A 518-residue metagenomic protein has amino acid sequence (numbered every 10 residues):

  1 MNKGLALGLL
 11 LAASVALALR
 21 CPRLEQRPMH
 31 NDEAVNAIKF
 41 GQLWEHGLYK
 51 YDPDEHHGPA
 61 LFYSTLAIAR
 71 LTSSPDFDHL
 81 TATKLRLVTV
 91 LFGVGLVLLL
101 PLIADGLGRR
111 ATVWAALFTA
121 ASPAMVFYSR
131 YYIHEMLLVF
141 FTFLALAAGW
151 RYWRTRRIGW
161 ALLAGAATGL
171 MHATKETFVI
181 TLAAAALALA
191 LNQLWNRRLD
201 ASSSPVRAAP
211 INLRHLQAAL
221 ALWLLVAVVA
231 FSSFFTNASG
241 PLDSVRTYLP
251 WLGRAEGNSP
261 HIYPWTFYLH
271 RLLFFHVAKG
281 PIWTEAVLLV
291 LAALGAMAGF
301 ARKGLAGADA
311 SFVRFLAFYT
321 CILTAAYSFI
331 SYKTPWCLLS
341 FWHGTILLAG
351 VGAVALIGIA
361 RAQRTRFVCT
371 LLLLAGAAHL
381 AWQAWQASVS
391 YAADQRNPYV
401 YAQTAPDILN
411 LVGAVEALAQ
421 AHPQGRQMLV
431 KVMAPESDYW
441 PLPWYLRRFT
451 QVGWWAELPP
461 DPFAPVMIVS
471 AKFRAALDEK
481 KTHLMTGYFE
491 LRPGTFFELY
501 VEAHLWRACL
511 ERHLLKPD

Functional and structural regions predicted by a protein language model:
M1-Q363, W382-W385: Membrane-integral, polyisoprenol-dependent glycosyltransferases of the GT-C/oligosaccharyltransferase superfamily
Y63, P441, A476: Phosphate- and divalent-cation-binding pockets in alpha/beta enzyme and binding domains that engage nucleotide-derived
M125, T324, D438, L458 (+1 more regions): Solvent-exposed loop/turn segments at secondary-structure junctions within structured extracellular/periplasmic domains
C369-W444, F497, V501-D518: Membrane-proximal, lumen/periplasm-facing interface regions of secretory-pathway glyco- and lipid-modifying enzymes
K431-A434, W454, M467-V469: Short, hydrophobic beta-strand segments that form beta-sheet elements in well-ordered domains
P443-V452: Short helix-loop-beta junction
V452-A464: Short acidic low-complexity segments
P462-D518: Aromatic/acidic, Gly/Pro-rich catalytic loop(s) in extracytoplasmic/lumenal soluble domains of multi-pass membrane
